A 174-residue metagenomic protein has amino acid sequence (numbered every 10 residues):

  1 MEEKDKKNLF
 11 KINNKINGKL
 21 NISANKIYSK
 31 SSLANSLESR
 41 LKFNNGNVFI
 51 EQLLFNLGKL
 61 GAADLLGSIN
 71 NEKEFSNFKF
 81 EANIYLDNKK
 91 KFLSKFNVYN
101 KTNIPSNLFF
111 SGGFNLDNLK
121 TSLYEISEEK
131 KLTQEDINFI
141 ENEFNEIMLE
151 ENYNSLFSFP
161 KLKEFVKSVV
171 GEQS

Functional and structural regions predicted by a protein language model:
M1-S174: Membrane-proximal interfacial segments on either side of biological membranes
